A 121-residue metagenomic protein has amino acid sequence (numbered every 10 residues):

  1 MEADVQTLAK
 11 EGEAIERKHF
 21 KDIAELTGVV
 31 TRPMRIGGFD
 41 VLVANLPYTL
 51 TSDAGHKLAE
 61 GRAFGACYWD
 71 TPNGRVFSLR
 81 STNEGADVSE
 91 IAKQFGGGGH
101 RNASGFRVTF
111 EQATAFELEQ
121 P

Functional and structural regions predicted by a protein language model:
M1-R32: Hydrophobic, aromatic-enriched interface-forming segments
F20-P121: Gly/His-enriched, cation/cofactor- and phosphate-binding structural elements
